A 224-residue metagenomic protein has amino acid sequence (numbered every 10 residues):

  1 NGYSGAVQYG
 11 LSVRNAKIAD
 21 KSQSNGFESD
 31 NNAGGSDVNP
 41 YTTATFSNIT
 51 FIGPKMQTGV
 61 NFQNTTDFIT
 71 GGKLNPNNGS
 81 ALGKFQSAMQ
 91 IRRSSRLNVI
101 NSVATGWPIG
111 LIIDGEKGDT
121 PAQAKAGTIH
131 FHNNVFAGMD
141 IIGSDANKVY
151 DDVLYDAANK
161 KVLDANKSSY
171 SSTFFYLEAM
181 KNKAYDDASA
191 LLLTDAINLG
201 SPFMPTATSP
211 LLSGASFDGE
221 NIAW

Functional and structural regions predicted by a protein language model:
N1-W224: Extracellular beta-rich repeat passengers
